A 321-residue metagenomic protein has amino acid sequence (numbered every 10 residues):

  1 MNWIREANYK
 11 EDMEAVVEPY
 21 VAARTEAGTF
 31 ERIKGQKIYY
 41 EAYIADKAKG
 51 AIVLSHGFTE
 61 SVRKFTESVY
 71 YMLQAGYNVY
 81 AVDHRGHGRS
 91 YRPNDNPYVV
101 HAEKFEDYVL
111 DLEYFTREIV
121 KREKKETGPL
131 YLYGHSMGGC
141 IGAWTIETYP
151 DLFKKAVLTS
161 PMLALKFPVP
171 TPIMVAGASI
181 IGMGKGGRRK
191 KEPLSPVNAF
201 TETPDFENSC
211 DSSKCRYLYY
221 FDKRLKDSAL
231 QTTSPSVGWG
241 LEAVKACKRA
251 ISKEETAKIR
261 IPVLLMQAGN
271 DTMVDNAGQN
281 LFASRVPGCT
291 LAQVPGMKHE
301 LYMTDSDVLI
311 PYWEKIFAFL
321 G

Functional and structural regions predicted by a protein language model:
M1-E31, I38-Y43: An N-terminal hydrophobic leader/cap segment in hydrolases
K49, G57-E60: Active-site glycine-rich loops that stabilize anionic/oxyanionic intermediates across multiple enzyme folds
V62, V69-D95: Conserved alpha/beta-hydrolase
V100-K121: Alpha/beta-hydrolase active-site loop
G142-Q231: Alpha/beta-hydrolase-fold enzymes
I259, L265-Q267, D271: Short beta-strand/loop motif that positions the catalytic acidic residue of the alpha/beta-hydrolase fold
I261, D275-S284: Short alpha-helix in the alpha/beta-hydrolase fold that links the catalytic acid
M297-P311: Catalytic histidine-centered segment of alpha/beta-hydrolase-like enzymes
